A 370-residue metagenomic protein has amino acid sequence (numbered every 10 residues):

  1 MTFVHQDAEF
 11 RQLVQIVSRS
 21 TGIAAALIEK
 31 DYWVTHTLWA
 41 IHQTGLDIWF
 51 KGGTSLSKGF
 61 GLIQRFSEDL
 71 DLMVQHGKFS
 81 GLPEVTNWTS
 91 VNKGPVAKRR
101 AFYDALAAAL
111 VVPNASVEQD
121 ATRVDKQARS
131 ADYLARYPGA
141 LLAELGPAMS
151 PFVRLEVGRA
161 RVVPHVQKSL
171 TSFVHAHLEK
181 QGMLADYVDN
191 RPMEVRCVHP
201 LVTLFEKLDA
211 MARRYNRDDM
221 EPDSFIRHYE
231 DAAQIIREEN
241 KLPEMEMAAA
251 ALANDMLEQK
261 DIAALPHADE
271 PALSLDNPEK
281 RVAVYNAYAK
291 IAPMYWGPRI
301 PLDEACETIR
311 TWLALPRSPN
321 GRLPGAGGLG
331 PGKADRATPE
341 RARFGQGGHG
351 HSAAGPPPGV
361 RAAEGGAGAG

Functional and structural regions predicted by a protein language model:
M1-I48, K58-R65, H76-D335, P339 (+3 more regions): Structured mid-to-C-terminal alpha-helical surface segments
F50-T54: Glycine-rich beta-strand-to-loop/alpha-helix junction loops that act as flexible
M73: Glycine-rich active-site/cofactor-binding loop and its immediate structural neighborhood
F344-G370: Long, low-complexity, intrinsically disordered segments
